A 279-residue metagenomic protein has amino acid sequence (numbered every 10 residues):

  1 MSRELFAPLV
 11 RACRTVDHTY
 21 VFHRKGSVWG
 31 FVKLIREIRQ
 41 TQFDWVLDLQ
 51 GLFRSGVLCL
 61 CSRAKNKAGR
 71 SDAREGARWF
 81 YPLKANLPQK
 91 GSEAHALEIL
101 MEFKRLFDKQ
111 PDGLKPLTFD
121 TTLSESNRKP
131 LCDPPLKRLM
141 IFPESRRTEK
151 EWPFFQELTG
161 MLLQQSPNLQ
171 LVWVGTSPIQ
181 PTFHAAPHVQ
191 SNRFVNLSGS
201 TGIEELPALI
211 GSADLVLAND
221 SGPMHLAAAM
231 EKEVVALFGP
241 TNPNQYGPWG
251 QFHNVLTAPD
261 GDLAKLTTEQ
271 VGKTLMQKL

Functional and structural regions predicted by a protein language model:
M1-L279: Catalytic machinery of carbohydrate-active enzymes, primarily nucleotide-sugar-dependent glycosyltransferases
